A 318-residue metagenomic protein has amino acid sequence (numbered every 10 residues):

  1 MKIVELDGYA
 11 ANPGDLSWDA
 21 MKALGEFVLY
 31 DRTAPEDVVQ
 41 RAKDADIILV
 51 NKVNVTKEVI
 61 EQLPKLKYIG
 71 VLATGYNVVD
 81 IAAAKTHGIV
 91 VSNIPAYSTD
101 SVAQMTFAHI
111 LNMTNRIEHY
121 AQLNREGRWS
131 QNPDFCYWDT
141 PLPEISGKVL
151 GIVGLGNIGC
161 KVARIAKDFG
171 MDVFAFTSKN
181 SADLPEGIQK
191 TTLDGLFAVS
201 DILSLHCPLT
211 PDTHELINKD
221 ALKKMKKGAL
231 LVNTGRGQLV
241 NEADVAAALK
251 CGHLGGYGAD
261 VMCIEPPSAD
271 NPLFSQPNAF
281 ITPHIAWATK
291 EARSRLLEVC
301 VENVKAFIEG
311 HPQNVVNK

Functional and structural regions predicted by a protein language model:
M1-A45, F174: N-terminal glycine-/charge-rich "phosphate-binding" loop or analogous flexible N-terminal tail
D31, L72-A73, I89-D100, T177: Short beta->alpha connector loops at strand-helix junctions that form conserved, small/polar/Pro-enriched
V55-E61, D172, K179-P272: Rossmann-like adenosine-cofactor binding region
H87, A96-V149, V316: Phosphate-binding beta-alpha-beta segment of Rossmann-like dinucleotide-binding domains, i.e., the NAD(P)
V91, G228-K318: Rossmann-like dinucleotide-binding domain for NAD(H)/NADP(H)
L155-G156: Glycine-rich Rossmann-fold phosphate-binding loop(s) that bind the pyrophosphate of adenine dinucleotide cofactors
G159-C160: N-terminal Rossmann-fold NAD(P) dinucleotide-binding loop
